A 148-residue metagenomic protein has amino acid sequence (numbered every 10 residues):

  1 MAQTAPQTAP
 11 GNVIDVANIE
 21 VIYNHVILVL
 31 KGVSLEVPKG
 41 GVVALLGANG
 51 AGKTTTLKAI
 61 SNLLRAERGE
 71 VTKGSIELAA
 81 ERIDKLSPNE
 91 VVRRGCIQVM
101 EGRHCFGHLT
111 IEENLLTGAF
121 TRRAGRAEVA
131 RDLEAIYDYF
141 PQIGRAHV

Functional and structural regions predicted by a protein language model:
V43, T54-E67: Short, conserved post-Walker A segment of ABC-type ATPase nucleotide-binding domains
V43-A44, Q98: Short beta-strand immediately N-terminal to the Walker A/P-loop
L46-A48: The feature captures the beta-strand-to-loop junction immediately N-terminal to the Walker
L57, H108-T117: Short coil-to-helix segment of the ABC ATPase nucleotide-binding domain corresponding to the Q-loop/switch region
L63-L64, S75-R93, T121-G125: ABC ATPase NBD Q-loop/coupling interface
S75, A80-E81, A127-R145: Conserved ABC ATPase "signature" region
